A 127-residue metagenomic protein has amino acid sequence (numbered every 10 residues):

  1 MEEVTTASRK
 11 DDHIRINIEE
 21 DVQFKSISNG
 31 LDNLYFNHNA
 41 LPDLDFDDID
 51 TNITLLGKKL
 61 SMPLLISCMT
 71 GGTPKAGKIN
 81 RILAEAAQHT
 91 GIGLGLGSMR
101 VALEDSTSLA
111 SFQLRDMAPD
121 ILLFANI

Functional and structural regions predicted by a protein language model:
M1-L56, L60: An N-cap/entry alpha-helix motif that binds or orients negatively charged groups
I14, M69, S98-R100: Alpha/beta catalytic barrel-like cores
T54-K58, I82-H89, S111-D120: Acidic (Asp/Glu)-rich catalytic clusters
L64-S67, I92-G97, L123-I127: Hydrophobic faces of well-ordered beta-strands that scaffold small-molecule active sites in alpha/beta enzyme cores
C68, I79-R81: Conserved N-proximal alpha/beta basic substrate-recognition cap immediately N-terminal to, or forming the N-lobe
C68-P74: Glycine-rich phosphate/pyrophosphate-binding beta-alpha loops
K75-G77, R100-L114: Active-site-adjacent beta->alpha loops and helix N-cap segments on the catalytic face of soluble alpha/beta enzymes
A84, Q88-G91, G95, M99-R100: N-terminal/domain-start segments enriched in small and hydrophobic, helix-friendly residues, covering either
